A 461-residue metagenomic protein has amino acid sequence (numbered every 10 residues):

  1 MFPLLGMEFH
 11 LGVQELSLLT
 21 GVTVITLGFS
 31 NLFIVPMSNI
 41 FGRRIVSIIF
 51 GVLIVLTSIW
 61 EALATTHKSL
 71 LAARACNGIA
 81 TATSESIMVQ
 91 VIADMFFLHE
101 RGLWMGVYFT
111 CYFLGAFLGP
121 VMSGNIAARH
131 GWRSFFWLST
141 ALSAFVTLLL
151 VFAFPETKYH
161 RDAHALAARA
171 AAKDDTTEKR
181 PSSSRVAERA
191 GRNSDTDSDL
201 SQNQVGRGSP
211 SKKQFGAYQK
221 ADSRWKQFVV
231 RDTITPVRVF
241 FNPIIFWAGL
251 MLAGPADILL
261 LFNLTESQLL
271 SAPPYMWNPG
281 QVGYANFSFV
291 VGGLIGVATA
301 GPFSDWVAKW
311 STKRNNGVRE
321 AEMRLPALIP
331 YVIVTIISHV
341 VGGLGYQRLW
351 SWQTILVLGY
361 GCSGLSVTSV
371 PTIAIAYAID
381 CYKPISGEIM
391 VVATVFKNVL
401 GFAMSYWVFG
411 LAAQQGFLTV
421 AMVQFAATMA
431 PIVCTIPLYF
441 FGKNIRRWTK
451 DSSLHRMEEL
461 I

Functional and structural regions predicted by a protein language model:
M1, A75, F240-L261, G361-C362: Pair of pore-lining "gating" transmembrane helices in MFS-fold secondary transporters
F2-G28, S69: Extracellular/periplasmic helix-loop-helix junction of adjacent transmembrane segments in MFS-like secondary
F9-H10, F33, S38-G42, L63-S69 (+3 more regions): Helix-breaking motifs and short loop linkers at transmembrane-helix boundaries and internal kinks in secondary membrane
V13, S134, T147-R231, G301 (+4 more regions): Intracellular terminal tails of multi-pass secondary transporters
G21-V24, G28, V35, I59-A62 (+5 more regions): C-terminal transmembrane bundle
S47, T66-R74, S86, F135-F136 (+2 more regions): Short hydrophobic/alpha-helical segments at membrane-entry points of transmembrane helices in Major Facilitator
A73-Y112: Cytoplasmic helix-loop-helix junction between adjacent transmembrane helices in 12-TM secondary transporters
Y112-A165: Helix-loop-helix hairpin linking two adjacent transmembrane segments in secondary transporters
